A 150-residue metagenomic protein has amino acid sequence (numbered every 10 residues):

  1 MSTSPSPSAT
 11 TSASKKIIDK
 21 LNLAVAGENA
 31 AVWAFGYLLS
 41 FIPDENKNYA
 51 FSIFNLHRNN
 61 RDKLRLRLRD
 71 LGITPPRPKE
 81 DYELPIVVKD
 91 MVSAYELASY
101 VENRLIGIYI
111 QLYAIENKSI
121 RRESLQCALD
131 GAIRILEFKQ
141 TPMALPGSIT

Functional and structural regions predicted by a protein language model:
M1-T150: All-alpha RGS (Regulator of G-protein Signaling) helical domain and cognate RGS-like helical scaffolds
